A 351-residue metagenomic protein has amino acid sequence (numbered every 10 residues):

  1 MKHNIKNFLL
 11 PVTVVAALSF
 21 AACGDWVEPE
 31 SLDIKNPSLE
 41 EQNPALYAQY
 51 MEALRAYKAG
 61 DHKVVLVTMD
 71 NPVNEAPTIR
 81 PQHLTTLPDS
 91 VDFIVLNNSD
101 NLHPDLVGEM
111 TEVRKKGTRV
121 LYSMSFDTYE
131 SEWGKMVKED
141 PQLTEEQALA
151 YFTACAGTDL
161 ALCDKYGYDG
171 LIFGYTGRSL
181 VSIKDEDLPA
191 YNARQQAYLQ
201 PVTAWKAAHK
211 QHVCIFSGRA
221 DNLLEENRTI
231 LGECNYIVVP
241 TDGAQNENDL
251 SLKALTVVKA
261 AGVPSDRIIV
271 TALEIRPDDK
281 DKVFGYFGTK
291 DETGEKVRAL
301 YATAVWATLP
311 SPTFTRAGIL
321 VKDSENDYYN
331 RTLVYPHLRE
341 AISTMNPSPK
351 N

Functional and structural regions predicted by a protein language model:
M1-G60: Bacterial Sec-dependent N-terminal signal peptides
L10, V14, A59, D89 (+4 more regions): Generic surface-pattern signal
W26-E28, D266-N351: Substrate-binding cleft of secreted/luminal carbohydrate-active enzymes
N36-E41, V67, T144, K210 (+1 more regions): N-terminal start-of-chain detector that recognizes signal peptides and the immediate post-cleavage beginning
Q42-Q49, Y151-C155, R194-A197, K296-A299: Soluble or luminal CAZymes and related metallo-dependent hydrolases
M51, R55, L66, L149 (+3 more regions): Generic detector of well-ordered alpha-helical segments enriched in charged/polar residues, highlighting helical
L54, V113-R114, D159-C163, P201-H209 (+3 more regions): Hydrophobic, Leu/Ile/Phe/Ala-enriched alpha-helical segments that form helix-helix packing faces
D61-A76, R80, T85-A254, S265-E274 (+4 more regions): Chitinase-like catalytic core of GlcNAc-active glycosidases
